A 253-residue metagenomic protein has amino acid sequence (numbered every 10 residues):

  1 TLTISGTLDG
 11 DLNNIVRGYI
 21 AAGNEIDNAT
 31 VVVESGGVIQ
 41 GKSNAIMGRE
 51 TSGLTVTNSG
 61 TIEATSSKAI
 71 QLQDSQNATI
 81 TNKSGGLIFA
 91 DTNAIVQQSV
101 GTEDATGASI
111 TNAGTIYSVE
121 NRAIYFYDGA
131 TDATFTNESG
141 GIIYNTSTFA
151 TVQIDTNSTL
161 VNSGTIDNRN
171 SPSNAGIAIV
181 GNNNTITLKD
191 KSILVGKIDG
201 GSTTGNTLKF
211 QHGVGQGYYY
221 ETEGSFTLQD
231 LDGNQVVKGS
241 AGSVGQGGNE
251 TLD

Functional and structural regions predicted by a protein language model:
T1-D253: Long, low-complexity, polar and repeat-rich extracellular regions of very large Gram-negative surface proteins
